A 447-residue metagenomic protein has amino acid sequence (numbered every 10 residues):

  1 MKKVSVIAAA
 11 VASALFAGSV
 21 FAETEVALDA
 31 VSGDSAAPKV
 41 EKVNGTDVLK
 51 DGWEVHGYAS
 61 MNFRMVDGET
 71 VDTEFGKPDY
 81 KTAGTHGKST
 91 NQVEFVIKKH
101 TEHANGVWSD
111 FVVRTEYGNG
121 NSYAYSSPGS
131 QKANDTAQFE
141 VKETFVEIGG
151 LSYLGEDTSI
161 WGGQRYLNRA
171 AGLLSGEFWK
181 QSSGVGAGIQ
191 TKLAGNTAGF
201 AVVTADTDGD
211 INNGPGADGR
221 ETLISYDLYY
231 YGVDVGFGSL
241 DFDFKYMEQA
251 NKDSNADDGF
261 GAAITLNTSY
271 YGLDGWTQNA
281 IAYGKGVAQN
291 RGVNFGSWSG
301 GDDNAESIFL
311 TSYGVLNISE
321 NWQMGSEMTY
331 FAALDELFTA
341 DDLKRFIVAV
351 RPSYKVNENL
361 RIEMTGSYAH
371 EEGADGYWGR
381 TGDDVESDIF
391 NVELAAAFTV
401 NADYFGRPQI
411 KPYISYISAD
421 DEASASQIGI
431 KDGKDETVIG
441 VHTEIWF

Functional and structural regions predicted by a protein language model:
M1-V4: Positively charged n-region of N-terminal signal peptides that target proteins for export
V6-A12: Sec-dependent N-terminal signal peptides
S13, G18-G155, I160, T191-K192 (+5 more regions): Beta-barrel outer-membrane channel/assembly domains of diderm bacteria
N44, T82-H86, A124-A137, L173-F178 (+6 more regions): Outer-membrane beta-barrel domain signature
M61-D67, T115-N121, Q164-N168, V202-D208 (+9 more regions): Transmembrane beta-strands of outer-membrane beta-barrel pores
N62-T85, Y125-K142, Y153-F237, F242-N255: Surface-exposed coil loops of outer-membrane beta-barrel proteins
W108-D110, S387-A396, Q409-K411: Transmembrane beta-barrel strand/turn architecture of Gram-negative outer membrane proteins
G195, E221-L223, L228-G382, E386-V392 (+2 more regions): Detector for outer-membrane/organellar transmembrane beta-barrel domains, recognizing the amphipathic beta-strand
